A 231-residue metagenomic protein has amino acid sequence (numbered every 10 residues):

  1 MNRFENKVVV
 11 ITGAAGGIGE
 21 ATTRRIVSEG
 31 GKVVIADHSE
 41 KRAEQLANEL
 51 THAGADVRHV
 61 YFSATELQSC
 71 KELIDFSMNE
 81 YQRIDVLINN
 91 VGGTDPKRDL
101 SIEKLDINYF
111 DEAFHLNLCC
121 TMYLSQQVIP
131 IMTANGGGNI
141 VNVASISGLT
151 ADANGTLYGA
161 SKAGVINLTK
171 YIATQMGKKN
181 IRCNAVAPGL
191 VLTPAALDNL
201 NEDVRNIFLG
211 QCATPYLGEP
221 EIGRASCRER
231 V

Functional and structural regions predicted by a protein language model:
N2-V34, I172: Canonical Rossmann dinucleotide-binding motif of NAD(H)/NADP(H)-dependent dehydrogenases/reductases, specifically
E40-K41, Y61-L73, I107: The beta1-alpha1 cofactor-binding region of Rossmann-like NAD(H)/NADP(H)-dependent oxidoreductases
D85, E103-M122, G137, V141 (+3 more regions): Catalytic Tyr-X3-Lys loop
T94-D111, N154-L157, L197-L200: Conserved mid-core segment of classical short-chain dehydrogenase/reductases
S125, S161, T169: Active-site helix of classical SDR
P130, T174-K178: Alpha-helical segment proximal to the catalytic Tyr-Lys
S145: Residue(s) in the substrate-gating loop at a strand-loop-helix junction that position the organic substrate next
C212-G223: A conserved structural motif in NAD(P)-dependent oxidoreductases
